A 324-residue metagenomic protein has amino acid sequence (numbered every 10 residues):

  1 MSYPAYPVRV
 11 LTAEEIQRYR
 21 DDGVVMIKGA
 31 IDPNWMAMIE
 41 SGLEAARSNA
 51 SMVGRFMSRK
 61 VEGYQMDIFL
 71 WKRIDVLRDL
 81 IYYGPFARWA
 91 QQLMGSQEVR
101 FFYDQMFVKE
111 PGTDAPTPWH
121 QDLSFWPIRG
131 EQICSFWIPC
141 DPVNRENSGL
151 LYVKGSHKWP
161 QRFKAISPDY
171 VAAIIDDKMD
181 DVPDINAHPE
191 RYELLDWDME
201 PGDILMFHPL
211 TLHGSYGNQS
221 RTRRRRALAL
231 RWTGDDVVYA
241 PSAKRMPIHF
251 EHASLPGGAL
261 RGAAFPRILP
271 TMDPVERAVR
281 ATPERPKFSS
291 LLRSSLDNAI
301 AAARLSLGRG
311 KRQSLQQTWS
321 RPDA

Functional and structural regions predicted by a protein language model:
M1-D22, I27-W119, S124-P127, A165: Non-heme Fe(II)-dependent double-stranded beta-helix
M52-F56, I204-M206, L210-A324: Non-heme Fe(II)/2-oxoglutarate
F86, M94, Q121-I133, Y192 (+2 more regions): A short beta-loop-beta micro-motif enriched in histidine and acidic residues
S96, P111-T113, V143-R145, K158 (+2 more regions): Short, charged/polar surface micro-motifs in flexible loops or helix N-caps
Q97, L123, I138-G149, G155-H157: Active-site region of the double-stranded beta-helix
Q97-V99, Y103-D104, A115-T117, Q132-I138 (+2 more regions): Generic beta-strand structural signal
P127-R145, D198, M206, R231-G234: Short, conserved beta-strand element in jelly-roll/cupin
E146-L212: Double-stranded beta-helix
